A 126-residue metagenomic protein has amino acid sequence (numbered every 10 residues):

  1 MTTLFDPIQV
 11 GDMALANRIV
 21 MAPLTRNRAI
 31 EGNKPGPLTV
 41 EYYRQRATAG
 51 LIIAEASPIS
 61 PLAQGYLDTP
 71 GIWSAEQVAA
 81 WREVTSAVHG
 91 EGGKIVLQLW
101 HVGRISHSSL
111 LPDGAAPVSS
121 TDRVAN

Functional and structural regions predicted by a protein language model:
M1-G11, I19, P23-E41: An N-cap/entry alpha-helix motif that binds or orients negatively charged groups
R18-V20, L51-I53, K94-V96: Structural preference for beta-strand elements that scaffold enzyme active sites
M21, R46, V88, L97: Conserved, mostly hydrophobic/aromatic
P23, A56, L99-H101: A cross-domain feature marking catalytic cores of carbohydrate-active enzymes and several ubiquitous metabolic/repair
L24-L38, Y66-A75, R104-S108: Active-site mouth loops of central-metabolism enzymes
L38-S60: Catalytic domains of carbohydrate-active enzymes, especially glycoside hydrolases
T69-V96: Alpha-helix-loop-beta-strand connector modules within alpha/beta enzyme cores
W100-N126: Non-globular sequence segments
